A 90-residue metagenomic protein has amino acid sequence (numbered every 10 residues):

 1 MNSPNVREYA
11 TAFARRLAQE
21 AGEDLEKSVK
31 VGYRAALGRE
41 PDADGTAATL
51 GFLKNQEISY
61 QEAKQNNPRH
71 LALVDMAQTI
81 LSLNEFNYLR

Functional and structural regions predicted by a protein language model:
M1-E40, V74-D75, I80-R90: An acidic, gly/pro-interrupted, aromatic-rich
R39-A48: Short acidic, glycine/serine/threonine-rich helix-capping segments at coil-helix boundaries
A47-I58: Amphipathic alpha-helical segments that form the core helices of the histone-fold
E62-A63: Flexible, glycine/threonine-enriched loop-and-boundary segments that flank and lead into catalytic domains of large
H70: Active-site neighborhood of thiol-dependent amide/isopeptide-bond enzymes
